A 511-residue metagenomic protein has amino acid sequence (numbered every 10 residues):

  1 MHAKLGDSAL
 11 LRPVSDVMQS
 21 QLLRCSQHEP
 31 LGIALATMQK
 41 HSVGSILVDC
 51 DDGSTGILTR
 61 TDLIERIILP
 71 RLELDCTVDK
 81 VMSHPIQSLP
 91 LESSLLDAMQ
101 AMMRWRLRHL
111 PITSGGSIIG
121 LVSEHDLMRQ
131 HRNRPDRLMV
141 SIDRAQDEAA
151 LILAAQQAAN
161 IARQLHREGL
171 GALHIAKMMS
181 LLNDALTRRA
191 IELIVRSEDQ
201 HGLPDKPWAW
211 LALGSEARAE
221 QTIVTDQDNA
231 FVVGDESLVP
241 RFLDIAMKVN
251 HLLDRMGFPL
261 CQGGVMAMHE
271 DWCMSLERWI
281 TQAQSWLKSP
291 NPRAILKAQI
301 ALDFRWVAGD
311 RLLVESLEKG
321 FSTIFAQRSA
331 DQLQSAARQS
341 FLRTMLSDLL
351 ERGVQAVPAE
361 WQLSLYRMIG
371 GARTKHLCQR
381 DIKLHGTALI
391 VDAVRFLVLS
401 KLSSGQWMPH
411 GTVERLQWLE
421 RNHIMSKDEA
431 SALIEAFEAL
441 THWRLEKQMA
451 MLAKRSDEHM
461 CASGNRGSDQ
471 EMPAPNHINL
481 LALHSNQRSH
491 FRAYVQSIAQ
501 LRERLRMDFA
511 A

Functional and structural regions predicted by a protein language model:
M1-R196, P204-L211, S215-A217, G234-D235 (+3 more regions): Tandem CBS (Cystathionine beta-synthase) repeat/Bateman regulatory domains
I33, D97, H174, M178-A185 (+13 more regions): Generic recognition of stable, solvent-exposed alpha-helical segments in well-folded globular domains
H84, E168-A176, A230-D235, R373-C378 (+2 more regions): Glycine- and acidic
A158-H166, A176-R189, H201-P207, A230 (+2 more regions): Conserved catalytic core of two-metal-ion nucleotidyltransferases
L186-L193, S197, D226, I245-M256 (+5 more regions): Generic, well-ordered alpha-helical scaffold segments in large soluble proteins
L203-K206, Q327-A511: Conserved nucleotidyltransferase catalytic core and NTase-mimicking acidic/glycine-rich helix/loop elements in nucleic
A209-A212, E216-V232, A246-V249: Extended, hydrophobic alpha-helical segments in both membrane/secreted and soluble proteins
E216-R218, Q284, K288-D303, A388-L397 (+1 more regions): Alpha-helical scaffolding flanking metal-ion-dependent phosphate/phosphodiester catalytic sites
